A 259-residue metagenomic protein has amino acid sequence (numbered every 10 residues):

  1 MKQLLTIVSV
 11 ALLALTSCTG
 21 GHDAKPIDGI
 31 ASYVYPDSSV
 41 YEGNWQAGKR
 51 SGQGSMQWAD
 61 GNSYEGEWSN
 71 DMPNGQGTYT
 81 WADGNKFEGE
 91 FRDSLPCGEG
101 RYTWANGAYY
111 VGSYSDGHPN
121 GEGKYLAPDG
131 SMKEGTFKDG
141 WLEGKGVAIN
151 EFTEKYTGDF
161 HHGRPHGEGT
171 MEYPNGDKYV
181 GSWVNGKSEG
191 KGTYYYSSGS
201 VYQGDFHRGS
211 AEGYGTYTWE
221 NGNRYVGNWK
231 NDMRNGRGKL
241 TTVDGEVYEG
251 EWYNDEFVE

Functional and structural regions predicted by a protein language model:
M1-I7: Bacterial N-terminal signal peptides that target proteins for export
I7-T16: Bacterial N-terminal signal peptides
L15-E259: Glycine/tyrosine- and acidic-biased, solvent-exposed loop/turn segments at the edges of beta-strands
